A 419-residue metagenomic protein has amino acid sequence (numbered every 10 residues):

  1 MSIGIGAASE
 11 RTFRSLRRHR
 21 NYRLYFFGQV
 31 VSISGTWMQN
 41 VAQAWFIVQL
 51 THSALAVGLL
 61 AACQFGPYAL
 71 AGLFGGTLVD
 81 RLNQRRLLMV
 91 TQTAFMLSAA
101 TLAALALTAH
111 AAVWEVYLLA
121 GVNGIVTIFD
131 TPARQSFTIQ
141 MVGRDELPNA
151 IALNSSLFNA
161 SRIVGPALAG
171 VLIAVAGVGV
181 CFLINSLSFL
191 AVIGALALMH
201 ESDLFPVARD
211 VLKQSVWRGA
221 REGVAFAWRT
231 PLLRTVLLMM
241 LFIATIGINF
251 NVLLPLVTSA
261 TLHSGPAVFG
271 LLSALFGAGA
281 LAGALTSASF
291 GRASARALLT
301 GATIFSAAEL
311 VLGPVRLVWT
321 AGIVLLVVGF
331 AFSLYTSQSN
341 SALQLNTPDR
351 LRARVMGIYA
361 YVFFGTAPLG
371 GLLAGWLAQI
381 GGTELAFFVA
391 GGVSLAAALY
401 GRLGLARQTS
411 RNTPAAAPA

Functional and structural regions predicted by a protein language model:
M1-A419: Alpha-helical transmembrane-bundle signature of multi-pass membrane transport and export proteins
